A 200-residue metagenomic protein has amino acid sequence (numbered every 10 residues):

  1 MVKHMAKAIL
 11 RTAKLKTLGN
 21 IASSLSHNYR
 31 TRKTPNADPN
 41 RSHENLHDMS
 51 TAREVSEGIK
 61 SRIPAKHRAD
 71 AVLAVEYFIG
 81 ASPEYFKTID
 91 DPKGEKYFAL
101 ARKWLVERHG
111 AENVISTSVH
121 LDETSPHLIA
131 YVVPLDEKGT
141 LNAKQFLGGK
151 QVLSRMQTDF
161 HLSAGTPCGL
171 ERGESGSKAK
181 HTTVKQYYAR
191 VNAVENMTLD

Functional and structural regions predicted by a protein language model:
M1-D200: N-terminal nicking endonuclease/strand-transfer module with a His-rich metal-binding environment and a catalytic Tyr
